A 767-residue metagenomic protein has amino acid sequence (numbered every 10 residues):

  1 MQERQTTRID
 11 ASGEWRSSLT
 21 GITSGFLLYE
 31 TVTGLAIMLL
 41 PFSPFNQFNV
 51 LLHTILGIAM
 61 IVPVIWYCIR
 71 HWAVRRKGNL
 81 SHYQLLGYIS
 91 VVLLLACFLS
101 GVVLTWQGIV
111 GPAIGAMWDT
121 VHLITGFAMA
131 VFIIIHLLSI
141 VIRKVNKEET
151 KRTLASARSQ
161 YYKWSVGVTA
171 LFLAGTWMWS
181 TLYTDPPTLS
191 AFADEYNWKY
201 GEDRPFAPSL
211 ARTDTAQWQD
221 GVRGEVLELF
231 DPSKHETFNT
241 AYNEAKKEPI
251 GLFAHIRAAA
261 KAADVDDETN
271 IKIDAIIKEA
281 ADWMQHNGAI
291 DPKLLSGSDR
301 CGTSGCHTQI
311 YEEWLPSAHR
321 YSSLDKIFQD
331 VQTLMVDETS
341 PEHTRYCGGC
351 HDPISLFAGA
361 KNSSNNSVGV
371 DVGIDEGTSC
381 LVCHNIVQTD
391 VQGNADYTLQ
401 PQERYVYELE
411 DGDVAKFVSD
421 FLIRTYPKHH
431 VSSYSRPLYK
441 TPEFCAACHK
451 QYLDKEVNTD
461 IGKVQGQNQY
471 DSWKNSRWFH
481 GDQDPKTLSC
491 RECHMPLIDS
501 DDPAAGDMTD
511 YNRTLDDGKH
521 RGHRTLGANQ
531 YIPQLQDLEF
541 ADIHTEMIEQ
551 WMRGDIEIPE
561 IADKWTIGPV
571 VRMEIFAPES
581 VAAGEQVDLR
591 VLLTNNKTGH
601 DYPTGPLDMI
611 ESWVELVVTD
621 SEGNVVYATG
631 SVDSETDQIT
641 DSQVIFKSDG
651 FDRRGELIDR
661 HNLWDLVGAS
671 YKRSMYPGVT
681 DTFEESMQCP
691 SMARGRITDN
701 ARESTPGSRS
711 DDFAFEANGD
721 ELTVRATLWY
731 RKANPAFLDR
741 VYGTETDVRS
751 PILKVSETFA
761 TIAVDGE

Functional and structural regions predicted by a protein language model:
Q2-V226: Membrane-embedded alpha-helical bundles that constitute the cytochrome b-like, heme-associated redox core of multi-pass
E14-G25, P44-V62, M117-F127, N287-S298 (+4 more regions): Membrane-entry segments of alpha-helical transmembrane domains in multi-pass membrane proteins
H53, H122, H136, H307 (+4 more regions): Histidine-centered divalent metal-coordination motifs
V64-H71, G78-Y88, C97-V121, P341-H343 (+1 more regions): Membrane-interface helix-loop-helix modules in multi-pass inner-membrane proteins
V141-Y162, G167, W179-G288, I310-H343 (+4 more regions): Primarily the internal scaffold of c-type cytochrome electron-transfer domains, especially repeated/multiheme c-type
R709-F713: Short strand-edge motifs at loop-to-beta-strand transitions and within beta-strands of extracellular beta-rich domains
